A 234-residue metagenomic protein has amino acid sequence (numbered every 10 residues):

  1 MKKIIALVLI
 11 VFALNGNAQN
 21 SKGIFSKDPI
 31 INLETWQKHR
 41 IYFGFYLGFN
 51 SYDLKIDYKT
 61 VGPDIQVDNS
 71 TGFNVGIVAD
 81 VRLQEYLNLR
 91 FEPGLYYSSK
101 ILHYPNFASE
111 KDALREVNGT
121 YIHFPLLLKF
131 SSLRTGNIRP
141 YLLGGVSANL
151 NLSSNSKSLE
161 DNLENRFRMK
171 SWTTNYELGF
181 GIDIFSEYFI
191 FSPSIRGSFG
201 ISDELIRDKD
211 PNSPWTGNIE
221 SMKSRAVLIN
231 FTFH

Functional and structural regions predicted by a protein language model:
M1-I24, F231-H234: Bacterial Sec-dependent N-terminal signal peptides
Q19-T71, H234: Short glycine/proline- and aromatic-enriched beta-strand/turn motifs that initiate or cap beta-hairpins
D28-P29, G76-I77, P125-F130, F180: Short, well-ordered amphipathic alpha-helices
Q37-I41, F49-K55, D80-N155, N230-H234: Gram-negative (and chloroplast) outer-membrane scaffold detector with strong preference for beta-barrel transmembrane
H39-I41, N69-F73, N118-F124, I138 (+2 more regions): Residues that define the transmembrane beta-barrel architecture of outer-membrane proteins
L54-V67, S98-G119, L150-K170, L205-E220: Flexible, solvent-exposed loop segments that connect beta-strands
I65-L83, N88: Intrinsically disordered, glycine/charged-rich N-terminal periplasmic/extracytoplasmic linker segments that lie
G181-H234: Predominantly the C-terminal beta-signal and adjacent terminal strand-loop region of outer-membrane beta-barrel
